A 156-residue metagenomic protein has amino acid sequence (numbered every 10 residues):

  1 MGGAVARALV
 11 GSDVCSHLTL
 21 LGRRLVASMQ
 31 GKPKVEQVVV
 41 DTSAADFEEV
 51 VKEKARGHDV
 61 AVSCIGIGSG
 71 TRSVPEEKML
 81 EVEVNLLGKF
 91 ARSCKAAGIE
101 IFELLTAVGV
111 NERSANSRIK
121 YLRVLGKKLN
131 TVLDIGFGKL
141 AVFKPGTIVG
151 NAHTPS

Functional and structural regions predicted by a protein language model:
G2-G3: N-terminal Rossmann-fold NAD(P) dinucleotide-binding loop
S12-C15: Short acidic amphipathic segments
L20-A27: Short, polar loop motifs at secondary-structure junctions
L21, C64-I65, F102-V108, F143-P145: SDR active-site strand-loop-helix element
G31-E36, G138: A short helix-to-beta-strand connector/capping loop
K34-K89, S93-A96: NAD(P)H-binding glycine-rich loop region in Rossmannoid oxidoreductase-like domains and their noncatalytic homologs
P75-L122, D134, L140-A141: Conserved Rossmann-fold NAD(P)-dependent oxidoreductase catalytic core, especially the SDR/UDP-sugar
T106, T131-T154: Conserved beta-loop-beta element that borders a ligand/cofactor-binding pocket
